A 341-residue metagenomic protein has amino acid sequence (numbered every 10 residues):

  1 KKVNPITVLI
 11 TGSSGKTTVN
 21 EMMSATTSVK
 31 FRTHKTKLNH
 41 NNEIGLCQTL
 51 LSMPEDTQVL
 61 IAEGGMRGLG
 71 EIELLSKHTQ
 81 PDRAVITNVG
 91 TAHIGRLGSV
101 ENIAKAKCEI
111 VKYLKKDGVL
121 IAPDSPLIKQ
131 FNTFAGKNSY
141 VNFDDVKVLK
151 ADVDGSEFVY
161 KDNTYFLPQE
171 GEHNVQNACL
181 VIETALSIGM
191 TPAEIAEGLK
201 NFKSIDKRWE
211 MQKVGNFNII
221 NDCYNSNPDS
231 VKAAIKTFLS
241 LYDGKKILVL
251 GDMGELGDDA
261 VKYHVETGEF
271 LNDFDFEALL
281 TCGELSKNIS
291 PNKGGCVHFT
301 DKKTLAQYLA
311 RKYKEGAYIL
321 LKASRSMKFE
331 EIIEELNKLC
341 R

Functional and structural regions predicted by a protein language model:
K1-D124, I128-K137, Q307, R311 (+1 more regions): Phosphate-binding loop of NTP-binding sites
P5, R83-N218, D243-G244, E269-N272 (+3 more regions): Acidic, Mg2+-coordinating active-site environments of NTP-dependent enzymes
I10, D206-R208, S326, E330-I332: ATP-dependent carboxylate/acyl-activation modules
M23, T27, T49-L50, A178-I188 (+2 more regions): Buried hydrophobic packing segments
V59, R83, L180, K314-A323: Short SAM/SAH-binding signature in class I
M66-L69, G90-A92, S125-L127, N225-S226 (+3 more regions): Short glycine-rich anion-binding loops that position phosphate/pyrophosphate groups of nucleotides and phosphorylated
I205, C223, N227-G295, S324 (+1 more regions): Active-site beta-alpha connecting loops in nucleotide-dependent enzymes
L309, Y313-K338: A glycine-rich beta-strand to alpha-helix segment that forms a phosphate/ribose-binding loop at ligand/cofactor sites
